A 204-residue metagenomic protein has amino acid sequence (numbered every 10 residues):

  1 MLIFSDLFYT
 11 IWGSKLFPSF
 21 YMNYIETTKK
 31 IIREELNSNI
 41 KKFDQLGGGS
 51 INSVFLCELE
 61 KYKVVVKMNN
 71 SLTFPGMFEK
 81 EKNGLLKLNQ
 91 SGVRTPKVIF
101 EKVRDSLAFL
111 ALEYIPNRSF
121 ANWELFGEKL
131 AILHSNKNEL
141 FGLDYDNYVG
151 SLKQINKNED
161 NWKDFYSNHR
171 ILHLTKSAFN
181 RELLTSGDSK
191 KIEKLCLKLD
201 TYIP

Functional and structural regions predicted by a protein language model:
D6-Y9: Intrinsic-disorder-associated, low-complexity terminal segments enriched in Asp/Asn/His/Tyr and depleted of Lys/Arg
F17-P18: Intrinsically disordered, low-complexity segments enriched in serine/threonine/proline/glycine and often basic
N23-E34, N138-P204: An alpha-helical support segment within catalytic cores of ATP-dependent transferases
T27, S38, K80-N83, K194: Short, conserved clusters of charged catalytic residues that mark active-site and nucleotide-handling motifs
N39-D44: Conserved N-terminal boundary motif of the eukaryotic protein kinase catalytic domain
L46-D164: ATP-binding pocket architecture of kinase catalytic cores
